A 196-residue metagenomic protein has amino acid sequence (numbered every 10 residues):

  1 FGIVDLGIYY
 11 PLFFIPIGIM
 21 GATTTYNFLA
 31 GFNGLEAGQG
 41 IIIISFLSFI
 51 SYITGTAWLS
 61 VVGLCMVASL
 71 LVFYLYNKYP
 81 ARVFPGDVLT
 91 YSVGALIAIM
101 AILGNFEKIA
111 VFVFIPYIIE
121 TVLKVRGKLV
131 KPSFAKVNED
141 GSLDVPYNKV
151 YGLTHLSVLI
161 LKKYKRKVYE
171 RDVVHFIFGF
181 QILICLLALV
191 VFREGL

Functional and structural regions predicted by a protein language model:
F1-I17, F49-V61: Membrane-interfacial amphipathic/re-entrant helices at transmembrane-helix boundaries
F14-T24, G40-I43: Membrane-embedded alpha-helical core segments of multi-pass
T24, N33-E36: PRPP/pyrophosphate-binding module of the type I phosphoribosyltransferase fold
N27: Conserved beta-strand-loop-short alpha-helix elements that form and flank the Mn2+/Mg2+-coordinating active site
L35-L196: Alpha-helical transmembrane segments
